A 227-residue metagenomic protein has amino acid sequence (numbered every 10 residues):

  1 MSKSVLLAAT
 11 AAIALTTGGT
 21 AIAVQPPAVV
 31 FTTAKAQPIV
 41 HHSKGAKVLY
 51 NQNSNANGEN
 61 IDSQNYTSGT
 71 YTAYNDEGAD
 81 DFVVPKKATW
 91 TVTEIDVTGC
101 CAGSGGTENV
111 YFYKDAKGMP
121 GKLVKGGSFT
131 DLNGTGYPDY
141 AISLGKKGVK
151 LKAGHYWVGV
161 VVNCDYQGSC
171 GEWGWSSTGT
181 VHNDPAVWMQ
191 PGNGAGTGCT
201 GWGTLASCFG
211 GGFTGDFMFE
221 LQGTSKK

Functional and structural regions predicted by a protein language model:
M1-A8: Bacterial N-terminal signal peptides that target proteins for export
V24-T70, K226-K227: Boundary/junction segments of secreted and surface-exposed precursor proteins
P27-T33, P38, H42, T178-K227: PGST-rich, cysteine-poor low-complexity/disordered linker and tail segments that act as flexible spacers
F31-A36, H42-K44, G103-N193: Aromatic- and Gly/Pro-enriched, solvent-exposed loop/edge beta-strand patches characteristic of beta-rich domains
I61-E77, A102, D131-Y137, F209-G212: Extracellular beta-rich ligand/substrate-recognition surface
T72-K87, Y140-I142: Short beta-strands within extracellular/lumenal beta-sheet-rich domains
P85-D96, A153: Extended extracellular/luminal ectodomain segments enriched in beta-structured repeat modules
